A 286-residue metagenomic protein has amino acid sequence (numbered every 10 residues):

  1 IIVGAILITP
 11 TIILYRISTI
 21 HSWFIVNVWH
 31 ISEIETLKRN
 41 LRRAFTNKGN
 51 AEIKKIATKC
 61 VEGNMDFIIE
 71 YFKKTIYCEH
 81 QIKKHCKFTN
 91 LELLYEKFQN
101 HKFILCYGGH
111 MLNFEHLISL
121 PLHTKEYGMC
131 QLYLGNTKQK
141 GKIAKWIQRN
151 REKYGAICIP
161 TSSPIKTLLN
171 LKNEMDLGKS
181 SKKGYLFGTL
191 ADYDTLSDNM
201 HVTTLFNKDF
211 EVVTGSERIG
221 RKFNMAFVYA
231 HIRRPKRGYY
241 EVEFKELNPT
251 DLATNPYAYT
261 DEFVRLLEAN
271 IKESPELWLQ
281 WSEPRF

Functional and structural regions predicted by a protein language model:
I1-G108, A144-N150: Membrane-anchoring hydrophobic helices of lipid-metabolizing enzymes
N27-W29, T124-G128, Q139-A144, N170-L186: Intrinsically disordered, low-complexity coil segments
E35, T137-G141, D209-V213: Active-site metal-coordination segments of metallo-dependent hydrolases
K54-T58, Q99, K153, I165-F286: Non-catalytic C-terminal accessory region of glycerolipid acyltransferases and related lyso-lipid remodeling enzymes
H80-C86, K153-T161, L205-N207: Short, flexible loop segments at the rims of nucleotide/cofactor-binding pockets, characterized by
T89-L91, L132-L134, I159-S162, K245-L247 (+1 more regions): Conserved beta-strand termini and adjacent loop/short-helix elements that scaffold enzyme active sites in alpha/beta
L91-Y95, I118-L122, A144-Q148, L168-K172 (+2 more regions): Short amphipathic alpha-helical segments and helix-helix/interface helices
K102-S163, S197-M200: Catalytic core of membrane glycerolipid acyltransferases/transacylases, capturing the structured, soluble-facing
